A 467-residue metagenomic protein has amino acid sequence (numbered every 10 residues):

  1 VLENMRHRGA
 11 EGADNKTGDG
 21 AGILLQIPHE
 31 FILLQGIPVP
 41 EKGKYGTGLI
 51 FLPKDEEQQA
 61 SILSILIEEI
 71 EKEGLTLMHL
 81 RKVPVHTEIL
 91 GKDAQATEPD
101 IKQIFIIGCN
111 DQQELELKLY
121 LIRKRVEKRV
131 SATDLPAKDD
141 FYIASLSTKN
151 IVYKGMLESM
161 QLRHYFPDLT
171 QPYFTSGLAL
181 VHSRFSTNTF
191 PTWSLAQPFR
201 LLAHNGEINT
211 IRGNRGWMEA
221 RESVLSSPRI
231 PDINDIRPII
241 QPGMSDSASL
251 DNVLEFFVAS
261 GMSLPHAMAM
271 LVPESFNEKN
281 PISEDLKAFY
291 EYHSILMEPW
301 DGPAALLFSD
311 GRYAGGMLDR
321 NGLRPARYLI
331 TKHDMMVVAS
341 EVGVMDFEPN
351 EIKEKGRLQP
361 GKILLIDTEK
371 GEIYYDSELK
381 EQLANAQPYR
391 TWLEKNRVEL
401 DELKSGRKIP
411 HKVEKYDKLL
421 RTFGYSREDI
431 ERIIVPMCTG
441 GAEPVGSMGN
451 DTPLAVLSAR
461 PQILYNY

Functional and structural regions predicted by a protein language model:
V1-Y467: Conserved short alpha-helical segments that host acidic/polar catalytic motifs at enzyme active sites
